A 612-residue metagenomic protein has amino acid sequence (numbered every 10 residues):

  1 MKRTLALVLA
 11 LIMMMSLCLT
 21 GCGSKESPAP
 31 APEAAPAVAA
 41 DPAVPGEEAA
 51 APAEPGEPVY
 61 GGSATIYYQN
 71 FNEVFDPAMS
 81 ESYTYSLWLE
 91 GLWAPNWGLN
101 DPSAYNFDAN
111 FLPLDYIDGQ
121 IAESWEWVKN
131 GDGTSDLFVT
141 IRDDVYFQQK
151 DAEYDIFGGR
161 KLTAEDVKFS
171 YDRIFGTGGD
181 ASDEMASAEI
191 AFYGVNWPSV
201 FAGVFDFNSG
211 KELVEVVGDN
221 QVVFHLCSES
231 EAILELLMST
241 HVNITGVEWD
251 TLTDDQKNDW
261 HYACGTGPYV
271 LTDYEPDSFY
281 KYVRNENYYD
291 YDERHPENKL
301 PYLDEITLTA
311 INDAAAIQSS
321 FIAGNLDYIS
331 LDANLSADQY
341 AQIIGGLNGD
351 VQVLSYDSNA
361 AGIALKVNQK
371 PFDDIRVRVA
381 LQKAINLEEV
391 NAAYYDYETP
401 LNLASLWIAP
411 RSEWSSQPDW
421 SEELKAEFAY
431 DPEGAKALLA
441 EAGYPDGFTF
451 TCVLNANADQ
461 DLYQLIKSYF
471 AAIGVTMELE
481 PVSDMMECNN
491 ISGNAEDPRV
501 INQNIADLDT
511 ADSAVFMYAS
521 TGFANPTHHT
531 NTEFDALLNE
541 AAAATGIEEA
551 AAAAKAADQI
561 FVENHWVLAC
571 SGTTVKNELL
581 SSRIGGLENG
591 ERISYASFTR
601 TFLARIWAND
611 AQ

Functional and structural regions predicted by a protein language model:
A51-E57, N391-Y394, E422-A429, E478-E487 (+2 more regions): Extracytoplasmic/peripheral linker and loop segments enriched in polar/acidic and small residues with frequent Thr/Pro
T65-N130, C264: N-terminal lobe/hinge region of extracytoplasmic solute-binding protein
I66, F321, C452, S468-F523 (+2 more regions): Periplasmic binding protein-like
N96-P102, N106-L112, F201-N220, H225-E305 (+4 more regions): Gly/Pro-rich hinge or "lid" segments in bacterial periplasmic/extracellular proteins
E123-S187, S320, P371-D373: Aromatic- and charge-enriched surface segment that lines or borders ligand/interaction sites
A181, S187-A188, T272-V283, T307-Q369: Extracellular/periplasmic solute-recognition and catalytic clefts
Y269, E398-A440, A456-D461: Structural transition elements
L580-Q612: Long beta-strand-rich cores associated with HINT superfamily self-processing modules
